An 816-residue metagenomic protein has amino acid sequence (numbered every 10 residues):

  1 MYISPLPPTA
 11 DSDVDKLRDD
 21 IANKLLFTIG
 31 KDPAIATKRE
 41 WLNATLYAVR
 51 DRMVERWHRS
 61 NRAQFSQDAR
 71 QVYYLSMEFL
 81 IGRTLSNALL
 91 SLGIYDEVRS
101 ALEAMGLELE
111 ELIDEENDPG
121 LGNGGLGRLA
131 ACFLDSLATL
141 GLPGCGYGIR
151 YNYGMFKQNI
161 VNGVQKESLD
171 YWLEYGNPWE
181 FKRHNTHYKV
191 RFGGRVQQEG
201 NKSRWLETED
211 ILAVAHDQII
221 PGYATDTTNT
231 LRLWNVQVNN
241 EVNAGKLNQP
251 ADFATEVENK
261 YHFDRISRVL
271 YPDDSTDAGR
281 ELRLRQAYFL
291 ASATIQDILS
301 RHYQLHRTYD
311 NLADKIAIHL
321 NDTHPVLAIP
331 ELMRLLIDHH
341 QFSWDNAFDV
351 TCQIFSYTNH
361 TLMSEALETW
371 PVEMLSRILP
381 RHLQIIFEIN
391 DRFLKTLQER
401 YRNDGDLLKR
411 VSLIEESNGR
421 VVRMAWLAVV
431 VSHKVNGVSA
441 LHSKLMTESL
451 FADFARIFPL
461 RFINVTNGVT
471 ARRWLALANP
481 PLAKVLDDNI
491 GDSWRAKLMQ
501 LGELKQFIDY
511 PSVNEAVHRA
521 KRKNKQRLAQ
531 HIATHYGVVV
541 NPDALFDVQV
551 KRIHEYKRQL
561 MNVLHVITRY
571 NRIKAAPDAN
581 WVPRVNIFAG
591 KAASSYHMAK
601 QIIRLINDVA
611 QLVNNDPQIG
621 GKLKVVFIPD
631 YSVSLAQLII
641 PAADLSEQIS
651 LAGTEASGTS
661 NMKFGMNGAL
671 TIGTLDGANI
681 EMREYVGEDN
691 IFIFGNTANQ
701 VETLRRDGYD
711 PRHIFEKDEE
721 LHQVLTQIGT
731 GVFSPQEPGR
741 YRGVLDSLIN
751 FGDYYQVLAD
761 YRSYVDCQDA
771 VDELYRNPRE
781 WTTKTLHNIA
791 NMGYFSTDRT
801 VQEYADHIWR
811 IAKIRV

Functional and structural regions predicted by a protein language model:
M1-V816: A conserved ligand/cofactor-binding region detector
